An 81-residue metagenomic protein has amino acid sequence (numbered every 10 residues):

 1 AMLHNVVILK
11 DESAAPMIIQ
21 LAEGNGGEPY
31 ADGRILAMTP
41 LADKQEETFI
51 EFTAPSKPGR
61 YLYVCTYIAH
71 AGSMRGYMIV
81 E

Functional and structural regions predicted by a protein language model:
A1, D32-E81: Extracellular/periplasmic metallocenter environments
N5-L9: Beta-strand signatures of extracellular beta-sandwich domains
D11-A22: Short aromatic-acidic-glycine turn motif
L21-G27, I35-L36: Solvent-exposed serine/threonine-rich low-complexity stretches and specific carbohydrate-binding patches
